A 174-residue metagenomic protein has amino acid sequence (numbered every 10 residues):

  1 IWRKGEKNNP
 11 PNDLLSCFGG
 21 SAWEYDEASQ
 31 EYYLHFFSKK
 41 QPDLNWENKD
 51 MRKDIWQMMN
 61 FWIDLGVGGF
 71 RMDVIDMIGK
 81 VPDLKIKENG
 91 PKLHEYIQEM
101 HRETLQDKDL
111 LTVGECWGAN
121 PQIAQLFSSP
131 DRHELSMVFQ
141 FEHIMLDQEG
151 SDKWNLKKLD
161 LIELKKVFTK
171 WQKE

Functional and structural regions predicted by a protein language model:
I1-L65, I78-E88, Q122, S136-Q140 (+1 more regions): Substrate-binding/active-site clefts of carbohydrate-active enzymes
I1-P11, H101-E174: Conserved alpha/beta catalytic core and glycan-binding cleft of carbohydrate-active enzymes
E47-D54, K92-Y96, L159, E163 (+1 more regions): Soluble or luminal CAZymes and related metallo-dependent hydrolases
I55, W62, F70-D73, T112: Conserved, mostly hydrophobic/aromatic
W56-I63, H94-H101, Q172: Short, well-ordered alpha-helical packing segments
I63-G68, Q106: Secondary-structure boundary elements
R71-I78, F141-H143: Short, small-residue-rich loop/turn micro-motifs
K85-L110: Alpha-helix-loop-beta-strand connector modules within alpha/beta enzyme cores
